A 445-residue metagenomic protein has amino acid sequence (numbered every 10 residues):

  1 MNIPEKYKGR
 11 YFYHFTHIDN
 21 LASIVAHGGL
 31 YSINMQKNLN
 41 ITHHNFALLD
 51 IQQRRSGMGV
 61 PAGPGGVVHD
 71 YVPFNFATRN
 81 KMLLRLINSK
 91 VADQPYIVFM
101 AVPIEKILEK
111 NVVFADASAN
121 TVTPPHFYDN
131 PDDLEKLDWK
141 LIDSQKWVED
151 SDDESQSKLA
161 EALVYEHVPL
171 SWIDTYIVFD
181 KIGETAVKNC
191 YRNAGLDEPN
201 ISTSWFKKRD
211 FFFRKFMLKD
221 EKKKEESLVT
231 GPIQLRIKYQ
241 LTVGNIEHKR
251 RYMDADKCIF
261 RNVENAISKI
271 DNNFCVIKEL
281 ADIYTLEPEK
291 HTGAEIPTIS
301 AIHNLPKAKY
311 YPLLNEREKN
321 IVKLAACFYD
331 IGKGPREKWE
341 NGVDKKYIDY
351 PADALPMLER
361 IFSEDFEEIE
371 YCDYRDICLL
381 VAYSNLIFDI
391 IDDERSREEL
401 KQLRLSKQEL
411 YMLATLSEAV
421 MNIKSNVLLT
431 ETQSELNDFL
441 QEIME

Functional and structural regions predicted by a protein language model:
N2-P73, K81-R250: Active-site-proximal loop/hinge segments that shape catalytic or ion-binding/gating pockets
H14, Y176, A301, V381 (+1 more regions): A residue-level signal for conserved active-site and pocket-lining positions in enzyme catalytic cores
P61, A162-Y165, Y310-L314, E367-E368 (+1 more regions): Generic recognition of flexible, low-complexity loop/linker segments
F74, K290-A301, Y347-A354: Phosphate/oxyanion-binding active-site loops and adjacent basic polyanion-contact surfaces
P232-E340: Acidic/His-rich, divalent-metal-binding segments that scaffold phosphate/diphosphate chemistry
R317-N426: Divalent metal-dependent catalytic cores for phosphoryl transfer on phosphate-bearing substrates
N426-T430, S434-E445: Extended, charge-rich intrinsically disordered regulatory tails
